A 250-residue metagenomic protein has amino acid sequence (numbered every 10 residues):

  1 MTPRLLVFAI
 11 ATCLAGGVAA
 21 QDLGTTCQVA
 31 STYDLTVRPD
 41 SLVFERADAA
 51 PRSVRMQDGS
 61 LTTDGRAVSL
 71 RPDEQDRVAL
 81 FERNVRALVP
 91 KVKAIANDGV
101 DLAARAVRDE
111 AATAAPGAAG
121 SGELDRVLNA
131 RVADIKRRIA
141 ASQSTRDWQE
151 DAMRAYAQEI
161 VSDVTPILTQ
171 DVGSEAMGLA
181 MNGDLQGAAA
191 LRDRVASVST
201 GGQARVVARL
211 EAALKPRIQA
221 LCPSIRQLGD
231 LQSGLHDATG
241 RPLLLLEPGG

Functional and structural regions predicted by a protein language model:
M1-V7: Bacterial N-terminal signal peptides that target proteins for export
A15-G17: N-terminal signal peptide c-region/cleavage motif recognized by signal peptidases
Q21-V127: N-terminal Sec/ER secretory leader and immediately downstream segment of secreted/extracellular precursors
R83, A87-P90, A94, A130 (+5 more regions): Extended, non-transmembrane alpha-helical coiled-coils
A119-A212: Extended amphipathic alpha-helical interaction segments
R192-G250: A cross-kingdom marker for long, charged
